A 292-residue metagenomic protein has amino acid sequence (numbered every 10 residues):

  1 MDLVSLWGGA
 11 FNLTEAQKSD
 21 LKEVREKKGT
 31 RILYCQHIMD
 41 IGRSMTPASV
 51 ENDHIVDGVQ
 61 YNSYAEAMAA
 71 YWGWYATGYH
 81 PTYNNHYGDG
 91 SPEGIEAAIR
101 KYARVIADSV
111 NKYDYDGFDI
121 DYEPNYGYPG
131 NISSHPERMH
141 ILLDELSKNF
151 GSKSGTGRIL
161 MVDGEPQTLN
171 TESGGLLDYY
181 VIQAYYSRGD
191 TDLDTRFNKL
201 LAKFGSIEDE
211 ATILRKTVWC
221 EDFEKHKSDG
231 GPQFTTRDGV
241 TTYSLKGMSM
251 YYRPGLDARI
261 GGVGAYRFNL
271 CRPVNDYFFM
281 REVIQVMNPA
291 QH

Functional and structural regions predicted by a protein language model:
M1, N288-H292: N-terminal module-boundary/linker segments of secreted carbohydrate-active enzymes
M1-K203, E208, T212-F223, K227-T241 (+5 more regions): Chitinase-like catalytic core of GlcNAc-active glycosidases
P254-D257: Leucine-rich solenoid repeat modules
